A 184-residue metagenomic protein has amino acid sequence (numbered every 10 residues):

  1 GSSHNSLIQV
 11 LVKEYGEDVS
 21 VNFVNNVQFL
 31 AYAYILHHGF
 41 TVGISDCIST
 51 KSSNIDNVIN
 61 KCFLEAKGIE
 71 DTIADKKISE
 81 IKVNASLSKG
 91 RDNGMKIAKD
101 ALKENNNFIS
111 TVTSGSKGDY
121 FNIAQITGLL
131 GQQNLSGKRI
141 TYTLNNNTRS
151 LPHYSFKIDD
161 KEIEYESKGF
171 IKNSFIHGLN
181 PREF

Functional and structural regions predicted by a protein language model:
G1-I78, N122-E183: Feature marking long nucleic-acid-engaging regions of large polymerase/nuclease enzymes
K77-L130: Gly/Pro-rich turn-and-neighbor structural signature
